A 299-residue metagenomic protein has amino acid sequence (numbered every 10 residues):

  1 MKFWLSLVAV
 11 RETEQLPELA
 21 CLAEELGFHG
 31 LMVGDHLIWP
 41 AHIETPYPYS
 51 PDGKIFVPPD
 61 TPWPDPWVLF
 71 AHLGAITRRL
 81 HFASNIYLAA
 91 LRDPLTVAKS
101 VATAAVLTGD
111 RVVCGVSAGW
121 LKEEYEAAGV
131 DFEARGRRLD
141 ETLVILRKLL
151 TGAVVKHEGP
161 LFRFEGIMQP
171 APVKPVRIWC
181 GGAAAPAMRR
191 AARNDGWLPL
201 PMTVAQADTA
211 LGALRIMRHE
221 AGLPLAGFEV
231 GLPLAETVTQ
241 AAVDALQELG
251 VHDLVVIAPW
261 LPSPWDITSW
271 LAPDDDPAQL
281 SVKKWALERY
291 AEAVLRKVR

Functional and structural regions predicted by a protein language model:
M1-R299: Active-site-adjacent structural elements that line small-molecule/cofactor binding pockets in enzymes
